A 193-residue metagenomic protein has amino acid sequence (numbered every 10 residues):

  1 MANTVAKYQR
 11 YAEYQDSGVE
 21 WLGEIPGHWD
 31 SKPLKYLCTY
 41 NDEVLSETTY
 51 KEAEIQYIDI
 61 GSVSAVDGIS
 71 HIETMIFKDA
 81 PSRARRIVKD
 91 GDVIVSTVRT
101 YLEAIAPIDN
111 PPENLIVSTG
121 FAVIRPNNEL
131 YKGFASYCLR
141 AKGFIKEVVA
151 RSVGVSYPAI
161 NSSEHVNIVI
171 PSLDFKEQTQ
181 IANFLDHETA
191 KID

Functional and structural regions predicted by a protein language model:
M1-S17: Short acidic N-proximal helix/loop "leader" segments that mark the beginning of a domain or an inter-domain linker
R10, D30-I69, I76, P81-A84 (+1 more regions): Low-complexity, Lys/Gly-biased intrinsically disordered segments
E13-E47, N167, F175-Q180, H187-D193: Non-catalytic DNA-recognition/assembly elements of restriction-modification systems
E24, V123-R125, V169-P171: Generic structural detector for well-ordered beta-strands
R83-F144, V149, A159-N161, H165: A short beta-sheet element
G154-P158: Short beta-strand/turn micro-motifs at beta-sheet edges
